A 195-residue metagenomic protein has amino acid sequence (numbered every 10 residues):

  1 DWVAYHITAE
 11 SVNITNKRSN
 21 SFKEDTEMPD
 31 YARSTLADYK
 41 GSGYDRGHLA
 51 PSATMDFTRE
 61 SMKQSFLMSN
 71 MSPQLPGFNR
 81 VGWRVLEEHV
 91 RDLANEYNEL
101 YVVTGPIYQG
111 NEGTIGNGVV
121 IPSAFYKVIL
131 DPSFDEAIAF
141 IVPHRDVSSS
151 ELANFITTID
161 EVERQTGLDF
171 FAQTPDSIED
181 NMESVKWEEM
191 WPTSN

Functional and structural regions predicted by a protein language model:
D1-N195: Domain-level detector for secreted/extracellular nuclease and nuclease-toxin modules, and for the ENPP-like C-terminal
